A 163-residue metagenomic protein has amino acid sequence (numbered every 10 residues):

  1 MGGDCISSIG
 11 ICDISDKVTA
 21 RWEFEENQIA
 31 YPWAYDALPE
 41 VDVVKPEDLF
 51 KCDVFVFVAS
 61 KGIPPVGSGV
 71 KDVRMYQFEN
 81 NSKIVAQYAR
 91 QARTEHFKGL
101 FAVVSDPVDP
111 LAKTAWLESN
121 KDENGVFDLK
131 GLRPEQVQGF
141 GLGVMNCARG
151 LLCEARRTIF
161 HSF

Functional and structural regions predicted by a protein language model:
G2-S8: Conserved S-adenosyl-L-methionine
S8, C12-C52: Conserved N-terminal Rossmann-fold NAD(P) cofactor-binding segment
I9, F101-A102, V137: Hydrophobic/aromatic residues located in beta-strands of well-ordered beta-sheets within soluble catalytic
S15-K17, V103-T114, G141-N146: Gly/Ser/Thr-rich loops at beta-strand to alpha-helix junctions that form or flank small-molecule/cofactor-binding
P32-D42, N124-Q136: Short mixed-charge
D36-L100: Rossmann-like NAD(P)-binding element
V108-L132: Short, electropositive alpha-helical surface patch
G125-D128, Q136-F163: Substrate/ligand-engaging "lid" and interaction regions
